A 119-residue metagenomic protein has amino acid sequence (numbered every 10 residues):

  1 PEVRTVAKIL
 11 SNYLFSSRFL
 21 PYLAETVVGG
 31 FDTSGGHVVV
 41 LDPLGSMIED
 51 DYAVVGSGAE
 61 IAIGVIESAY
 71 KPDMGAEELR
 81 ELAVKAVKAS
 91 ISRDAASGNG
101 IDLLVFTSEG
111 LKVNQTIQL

Functional and structural regions predicted by a protein language model:
P1-L119: Long, low-complexity N-terminal extensions
